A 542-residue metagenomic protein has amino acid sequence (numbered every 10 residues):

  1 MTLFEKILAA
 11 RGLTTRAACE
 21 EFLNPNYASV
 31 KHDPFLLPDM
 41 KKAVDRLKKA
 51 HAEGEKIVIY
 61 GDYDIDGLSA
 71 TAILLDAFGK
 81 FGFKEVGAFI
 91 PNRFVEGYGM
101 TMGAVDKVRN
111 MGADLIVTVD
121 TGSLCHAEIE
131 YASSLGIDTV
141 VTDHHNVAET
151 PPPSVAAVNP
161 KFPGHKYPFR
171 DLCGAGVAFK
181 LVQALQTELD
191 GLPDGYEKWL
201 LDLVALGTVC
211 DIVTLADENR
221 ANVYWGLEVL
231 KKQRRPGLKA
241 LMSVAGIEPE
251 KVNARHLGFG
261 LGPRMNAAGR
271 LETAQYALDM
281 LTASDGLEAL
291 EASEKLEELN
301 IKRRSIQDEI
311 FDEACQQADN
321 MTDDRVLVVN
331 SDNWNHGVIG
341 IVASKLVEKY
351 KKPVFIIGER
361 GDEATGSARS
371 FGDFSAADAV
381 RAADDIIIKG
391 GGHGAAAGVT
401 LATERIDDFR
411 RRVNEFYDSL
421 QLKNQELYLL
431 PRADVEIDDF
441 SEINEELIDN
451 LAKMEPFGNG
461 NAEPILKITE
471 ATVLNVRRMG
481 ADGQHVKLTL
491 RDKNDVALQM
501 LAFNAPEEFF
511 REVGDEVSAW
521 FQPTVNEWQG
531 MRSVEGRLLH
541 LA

Functional and structural regions predicted by a protein language model:
T2-L115, L135, T187-R411, D418-Q425 (+3 more regions): Hydrophobic helix-and-loop "lid/oligomerization" segment in the mid-to-C-terminal part of catalytic domains
I73, T150-G191, E197-V209: Short alpha-helices
G112, V119-L172: Histidine/acidic-residue-rich, glycine-tolerant segments that coordinate divalent metal ions
A364, A397, Q484-L488, R532-V534: Short beta-strand micro-motifs in enzyme catalytic cores
R405-R411, V513-A542: OB-fold single-stranded nucleic acid-binding module
D434, T489-R491, L501, W520-Q522 (+1 more regions): Residue-level recognition of well-ordered beta-strand positions that form the cores of beta-sheet-rich folds across
I437-L498: Accessory interdomain/linker segments of ATP-dependent helicases and helicase-like nucleic-acid enzymes that mediate
K493-R511: Beta-strand/loop nucleic-acid-binding surfaces
